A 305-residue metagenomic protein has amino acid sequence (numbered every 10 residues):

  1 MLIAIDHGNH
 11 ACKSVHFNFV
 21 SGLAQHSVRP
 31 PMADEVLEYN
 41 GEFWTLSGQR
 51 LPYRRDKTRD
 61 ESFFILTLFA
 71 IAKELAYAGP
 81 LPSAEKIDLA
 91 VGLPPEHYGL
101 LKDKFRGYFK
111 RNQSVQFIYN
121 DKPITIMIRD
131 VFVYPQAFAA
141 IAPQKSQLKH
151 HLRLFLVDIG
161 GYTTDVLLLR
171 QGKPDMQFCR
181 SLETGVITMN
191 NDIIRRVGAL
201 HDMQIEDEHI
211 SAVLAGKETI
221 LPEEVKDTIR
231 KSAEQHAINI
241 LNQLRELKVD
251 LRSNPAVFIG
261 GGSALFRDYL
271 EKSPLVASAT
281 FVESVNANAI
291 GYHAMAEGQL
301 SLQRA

Functional and structural regions predicted by a protein language model:
M1-L154, K173-T188, L200, D207-A305: Nucleotide/phosphate-binding catalytic cleft detector across ATP-hydrolyzing and phosphate-transferring enzymes
I159-D165: Ser/Thr-glycine-rich phosphate-binding loops at phosphate-binding pockets of nucleotides, nucleotide cofactors
V166-Q171: PRPP/pyrophosphate-binding module of the type I phosphoribosyltransferase fold
R196: A contiguous pocket-lining binding segment that forms or flanks enzyme active sites
